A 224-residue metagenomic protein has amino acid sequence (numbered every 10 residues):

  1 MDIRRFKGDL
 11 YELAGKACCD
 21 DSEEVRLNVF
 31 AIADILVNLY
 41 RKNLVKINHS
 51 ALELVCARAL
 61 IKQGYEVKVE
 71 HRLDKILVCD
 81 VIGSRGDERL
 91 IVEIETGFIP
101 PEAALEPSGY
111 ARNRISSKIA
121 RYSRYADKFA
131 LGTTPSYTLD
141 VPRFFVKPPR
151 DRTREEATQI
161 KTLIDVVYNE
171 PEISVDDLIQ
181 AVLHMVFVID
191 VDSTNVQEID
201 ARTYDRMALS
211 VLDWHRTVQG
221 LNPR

Functional and structural regions predicted by a protein language model:
D2-F30, Y40, S136-R224: Non-catalytic C-terminal interaction segments of nucleic acid-processing enzymes
G15-R72: Acidic-basic catalytic patches of nuclease active cores, encompassing PD-(D/E)XK and other metal-cofactor nuclease
Y65, G86-E88, R124-F129: Short glycine/proline-enriched coil/turn segments at helix->beta-strand junctions
K68-R72, V78-D80, K118-I119, S174-V175: Catalytic micro-motifs at enzyme active sites that drive phosphoryl/nucleotidyl and oxygen chemistry
K68-V69, I91-E93, A130-T133: A structural signal for short, well-ordered beta-strand segments and their strand-loop junctions that often border
R72-L73, P135: Residue-level "edge-of-site" marker
K75, C79-P100: Active-site beta-strand-loop-beta-strand hairpin of nuclease catalytic cores that positions key catalytic residues
T96-T153: Catalytic cores of nucleic-acid endonucleases
